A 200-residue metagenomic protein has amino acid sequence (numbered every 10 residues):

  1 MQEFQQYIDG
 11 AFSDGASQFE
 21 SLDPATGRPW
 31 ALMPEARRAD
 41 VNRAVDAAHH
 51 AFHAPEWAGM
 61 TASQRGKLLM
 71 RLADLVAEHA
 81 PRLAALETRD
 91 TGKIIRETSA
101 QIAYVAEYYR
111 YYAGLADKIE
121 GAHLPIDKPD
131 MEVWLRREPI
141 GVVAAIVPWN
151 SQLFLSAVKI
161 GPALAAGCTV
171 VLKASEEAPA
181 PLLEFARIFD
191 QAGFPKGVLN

Functional and structural regions predicted by a protein language model:
M1-M33, K67, R71, G121-I146: Terminal low-complexity tails and localization/encapsulation signals of metabolic enzymes
Q6, T88, R110, D117 (+3 more regions): Short glycine- and Lys/Arg-enriched binding-loop motifs that mark or flank ligand-binding interfaces
Q6-I8, E20, L32-R43, G193-N200: Histidine- and aromatic-rich ligand-binding microenvironments
G15, V41, A80, T98 (+2 more regions): Alpha-helix N-cap/helix-start motif
S17, A31-P34, P55-E56, A73 (+5 more regions): Short, flexible active-site loop motifs that bind/organize anionic cofactors or intermediates
W30-I119: Glycine-rich loop-to-alpha-helix module at the N-terminal edge of alpha/beta enzyme cores
G121-N200: Rossmann-like NAD(P) dinucleotide-binding subdomain of oxidoreductase/dehydrogenase enzymes
